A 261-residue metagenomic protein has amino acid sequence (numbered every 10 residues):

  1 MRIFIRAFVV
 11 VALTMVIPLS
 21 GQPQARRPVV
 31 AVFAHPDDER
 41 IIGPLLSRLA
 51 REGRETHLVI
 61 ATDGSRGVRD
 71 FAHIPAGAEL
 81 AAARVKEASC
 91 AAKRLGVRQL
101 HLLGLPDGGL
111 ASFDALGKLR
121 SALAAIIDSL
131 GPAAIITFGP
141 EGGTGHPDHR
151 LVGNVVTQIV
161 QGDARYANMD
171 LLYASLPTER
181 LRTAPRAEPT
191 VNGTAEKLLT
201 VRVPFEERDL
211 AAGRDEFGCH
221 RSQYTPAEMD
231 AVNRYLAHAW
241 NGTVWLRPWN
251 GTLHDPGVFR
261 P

Functional and structural regions predicted by a protein language model:
R2, R6-V9, S20-V29, E52 (+1 more regions): Metal-dependent de-N-acetylase/amidase catalytic core
A12-I17: Hydrophobic core
L19-L130, T157-Y166: Active-site rim/loop-helix segments in enzyme catalytic domains that contact anionic ligands
